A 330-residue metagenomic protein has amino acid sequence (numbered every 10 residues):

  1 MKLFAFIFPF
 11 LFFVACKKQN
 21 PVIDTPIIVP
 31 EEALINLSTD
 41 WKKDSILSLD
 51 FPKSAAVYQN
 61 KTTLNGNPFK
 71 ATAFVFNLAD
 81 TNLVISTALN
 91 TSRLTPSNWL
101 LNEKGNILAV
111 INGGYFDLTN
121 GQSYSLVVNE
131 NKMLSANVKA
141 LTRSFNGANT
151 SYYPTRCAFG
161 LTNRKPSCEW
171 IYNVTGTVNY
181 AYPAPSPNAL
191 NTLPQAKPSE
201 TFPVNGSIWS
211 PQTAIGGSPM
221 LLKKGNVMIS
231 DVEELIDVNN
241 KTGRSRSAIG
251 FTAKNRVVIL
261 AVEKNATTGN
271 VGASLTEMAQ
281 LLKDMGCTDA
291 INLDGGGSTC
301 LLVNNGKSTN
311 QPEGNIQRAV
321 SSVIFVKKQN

Functional and structural regions predicted by a protein language model:
M1-I28: Bacterial Sec-dependent N-terminal signal peptides
K18-T177: Zymogen propeptides
F69-A73, R156, G216-S218, R244-A248 (+1 more regions): Short glycine-rich loop/turn motifs
N77-D80, G160-S167, L222-G225, F251-N255 (+2 more regions): Short acidic-glycine loop/turn motifs at beta-strand connectors
L108-N112, F159-G160, C168-E169, P219-L221 (+4 more regions): Structural recognition of the beta-strand scaffold that forms the well-ordered cores of secreted hydrolase catalytic
N120-N146, S230-D289, S298-N330: Conserved, well-ordered active-site substructure
V178-S210: Charged, glycine/proline-rich intrinsically disordered loops and linkers
P194-S199, W209-I236: Short, conserved active-site entrance elements at the starts or edges of catalytic domains
